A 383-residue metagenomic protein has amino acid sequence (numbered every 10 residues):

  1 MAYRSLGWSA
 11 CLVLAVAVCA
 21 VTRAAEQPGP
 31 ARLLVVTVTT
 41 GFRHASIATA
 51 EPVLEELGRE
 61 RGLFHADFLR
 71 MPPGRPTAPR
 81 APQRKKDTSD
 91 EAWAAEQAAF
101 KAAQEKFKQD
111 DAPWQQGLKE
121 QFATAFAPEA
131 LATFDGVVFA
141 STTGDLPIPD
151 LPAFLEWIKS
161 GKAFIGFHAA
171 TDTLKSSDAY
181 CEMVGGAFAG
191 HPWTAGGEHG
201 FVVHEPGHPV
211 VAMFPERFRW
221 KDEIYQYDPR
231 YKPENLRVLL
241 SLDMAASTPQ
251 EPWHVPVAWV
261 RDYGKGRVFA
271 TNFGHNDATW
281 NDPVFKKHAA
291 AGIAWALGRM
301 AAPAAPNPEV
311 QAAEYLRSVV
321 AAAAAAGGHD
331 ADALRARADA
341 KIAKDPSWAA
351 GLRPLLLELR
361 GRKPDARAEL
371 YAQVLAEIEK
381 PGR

Functional and structural regions predicted by a protein language model:
M1-C11: Bacterial N-terminal signal peptides that target proteins for export
S9-C19: Bacterial N-terminal signal peptides
V21-R23: Sec/Tat signal peptide C-region and signal peptidase I cleavage site
A25-A31, T37, A45-A48, P52-R61 (+6 more regions): Extracellular ligand-binding/catalytic regions of CAZymes and related secreted enzymes and adhesion modules
L34-V36, A66-F68, D135-A140, A163-H168 (+2 more regions): Structural recognition of the beta-strand scaffold that forms the well-ordered cores of secreted hydrolase catalytic
T39-R43, P72-R75, T142-L146, F164 (+3 more regions): Solvent-exposed loop/turn segments at secondary-structure junctions within structured extracellular/periplasmic domains
K101, Q121-F122, T133, G186 (+1 more regions): Catalytic beta-strand/loop cores that center a nucleophilic Ser/Cys/Thr and support acyl-enzyme chemistry
A130, G136-F139, T143-E216: A glycine-rich, often tryptophan-bearing local segment used as a flexible ligand/cofactor-contacting loop or short
